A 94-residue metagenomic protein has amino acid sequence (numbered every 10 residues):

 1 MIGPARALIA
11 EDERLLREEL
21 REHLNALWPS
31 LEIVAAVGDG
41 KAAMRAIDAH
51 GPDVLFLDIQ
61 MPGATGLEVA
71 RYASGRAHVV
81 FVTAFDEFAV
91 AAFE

Functional and structural regions predicted by a protein language model:
M1-L8: Non-catalytic signal-transmission and effector/linker regions of two-component phosphorelay proteins
E11: Conserved acidic carboxylate
E18-A26: Charged docking surfaces used in two-component/phosphorelay signaling
L20, V37, A89-A92: Generic structural signal for conserved hydrophobic packing positions in ordered secondary structure
W28-V34, A77: A generic structural motif
V34-K41: Conserved Asp/Asn-Gly motif in the active-site loop of CheY-like receiver
R45, A49-E94: CheY-like receiver
